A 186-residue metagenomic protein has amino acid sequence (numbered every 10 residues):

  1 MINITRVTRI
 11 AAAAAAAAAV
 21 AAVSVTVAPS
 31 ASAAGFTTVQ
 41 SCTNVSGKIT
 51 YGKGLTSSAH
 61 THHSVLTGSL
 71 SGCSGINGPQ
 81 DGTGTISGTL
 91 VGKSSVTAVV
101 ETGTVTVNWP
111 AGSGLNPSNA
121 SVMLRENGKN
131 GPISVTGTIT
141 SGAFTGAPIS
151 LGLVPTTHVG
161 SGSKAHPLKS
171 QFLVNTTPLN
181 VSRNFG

Functional and structural regions predicted by a protein language model:
M1-A33: Secretory targeting and sorting signals
A33-S41: Cleaved targeting-peptide boundary
I49-S141: Predominantly extracellular/secreted and cell-surface proteins with exposed, flexible low-complexity segments
T138-G186: Extracellularly exposed regions in secreted/surface proteins, prominently low-complexity, repeat-rich
